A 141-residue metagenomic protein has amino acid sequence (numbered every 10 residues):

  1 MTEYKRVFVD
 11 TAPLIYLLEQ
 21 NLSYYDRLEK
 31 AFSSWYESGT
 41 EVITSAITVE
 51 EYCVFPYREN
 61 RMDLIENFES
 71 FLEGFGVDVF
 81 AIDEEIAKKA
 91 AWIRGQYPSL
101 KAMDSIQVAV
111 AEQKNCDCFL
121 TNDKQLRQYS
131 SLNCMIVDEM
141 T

Functional and structural regions predicted by a protein language model:
M1-R6, S34, V108, E112-T141: Acidic, PIN/NYN-like endoribonuclease modules and their adjacent C-terminal/linker elements
M1-T44, Y57-E66, S70, K124 (+1 more regions): Short, well-structured N-terminal submotif of metal-dependent ribonuclease cores
T2, D78-L120, K124: Active-site neighborhoods of divalent-metal-dependent phosphate/nucleic-acid chemistry enzymes
L14, V49, A87, L126-R127: A generic structural signal for short hydrophobic patches within well-formed alpha-helices
L18, P56, R94, S130: Short, flexible helix/strand-to-coil boundary loops that buttress conserved ligand/catalytic motifs in alpha/beta
E37-G39, G74-F75, Q96: Structured helix-beta-strand junction loops
E41, D78, N133-M135: Conserved beta-strand segments of alpha/beta enzyme cores
